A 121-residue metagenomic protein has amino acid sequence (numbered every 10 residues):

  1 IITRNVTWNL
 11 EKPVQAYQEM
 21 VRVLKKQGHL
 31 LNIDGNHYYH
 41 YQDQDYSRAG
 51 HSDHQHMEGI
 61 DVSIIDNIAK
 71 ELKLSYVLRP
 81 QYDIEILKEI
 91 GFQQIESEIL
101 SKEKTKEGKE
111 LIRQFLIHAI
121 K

Functional and structural regions predicted by a protein language model:
I2: A conserved beta-strand element that flanks and buttresses the S-adenosyl-L-methionine
N5-V6: Short catalytic micro-motifs in class I SAM-dependent methyltransferases
L10-P13, Y17, P80: Nucleotide-sugar-dependent glycosyltransferases with a strong bias toward membrane-associated enzymes that transfer
E11, K25, K121: Short conserved AdoMet
V14-H29: A short glycine-rich, Lys/Arg-flanked "PGG" loop and its adjoining helix->strand segment in the class I
I33-E107: C-terminal alpha-helical "lid/dimerization" subdomain adjacent to the S-adenosyl-L-methionine
I90, F115-K121: C-terminal lobe and adjacent flexible extensions of AdoMet/dcAdoMet transferase-like proteins
K109-Q114: A short, glycine/Asx- and small/polar-enriched loop/turn that sits immediately N-terminal to a beta-strand
